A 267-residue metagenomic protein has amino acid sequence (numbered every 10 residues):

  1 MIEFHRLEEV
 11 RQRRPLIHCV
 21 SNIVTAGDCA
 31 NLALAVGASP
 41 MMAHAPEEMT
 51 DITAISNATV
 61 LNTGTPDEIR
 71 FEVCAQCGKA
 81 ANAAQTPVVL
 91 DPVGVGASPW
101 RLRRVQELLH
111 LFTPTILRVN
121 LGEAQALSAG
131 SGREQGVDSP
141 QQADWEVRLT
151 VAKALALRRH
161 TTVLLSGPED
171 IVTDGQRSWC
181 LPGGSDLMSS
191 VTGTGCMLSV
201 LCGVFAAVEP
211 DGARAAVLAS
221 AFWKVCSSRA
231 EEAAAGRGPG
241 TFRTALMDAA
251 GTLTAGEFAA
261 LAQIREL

Functional and structural regions predicted by a protein language model:
M1-S39: Glycine-rich phosphate/adenosyl-contacting loop at the front of the ribokinase-like
L32, V36-Q85, L90: Active-site cofactor/substrate anionic-group-binding motifs, chiefly glycine- and Lys/Arg-rich phosphate-binding loops
R70-V119: Glycine/small-residue-rich loop that forms an oxyanion/phosphate-binding "nest" at active or ligand-binding sites
R101-S178: Conserved phosphate/ATP/ADP-binding segment of small-molecule kinases
A126, T192-A221: Short, small-residue alpha-helix embedded
V151-A152, A156, G212-C226, L246: Short, well-structured alpha-helical segments that form the helix of a local strand-helix-strand
L181-T192: Short pre-catalytic strand/loop immediately N-terminal to key active-site residues, enriched for Gly-Thr
V225-L267: Charged C-terminal helix
